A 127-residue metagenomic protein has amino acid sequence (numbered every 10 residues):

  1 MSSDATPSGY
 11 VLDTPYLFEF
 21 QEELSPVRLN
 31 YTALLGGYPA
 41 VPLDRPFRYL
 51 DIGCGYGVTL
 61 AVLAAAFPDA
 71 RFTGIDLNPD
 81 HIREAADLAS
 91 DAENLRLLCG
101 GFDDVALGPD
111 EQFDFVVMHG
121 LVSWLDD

Functional and structural regions predicted by a protein language model:
L17-F47: Conserved alpha-helix/loop element of class I SAM-dependent methyltransferases that forms part of the SAM/SAH-binding
P46-G55: Conserved class I S-adenosyl-L-methionine
Y56-P68: Conserved SAM-binding loop of SAM-dependent methyltransferases across substrates and taxa, primarily the Class I
N78: Conserved SAM/SAH-binding beta-strand->alpha-helix loop
A85-A86: Conserved SAM-binding loop
A92-D103: Conserved SAM-binding strand-loop segment of SAM-dependent methyltransferases
L107-F115: A short acidic, Gly/Pro-enriched loop at the edge of an enzyme's catalytic core that lines a small-molecule cofactor
L125-D127: A short, conserved alpha-helix within the catalytic core of class I
